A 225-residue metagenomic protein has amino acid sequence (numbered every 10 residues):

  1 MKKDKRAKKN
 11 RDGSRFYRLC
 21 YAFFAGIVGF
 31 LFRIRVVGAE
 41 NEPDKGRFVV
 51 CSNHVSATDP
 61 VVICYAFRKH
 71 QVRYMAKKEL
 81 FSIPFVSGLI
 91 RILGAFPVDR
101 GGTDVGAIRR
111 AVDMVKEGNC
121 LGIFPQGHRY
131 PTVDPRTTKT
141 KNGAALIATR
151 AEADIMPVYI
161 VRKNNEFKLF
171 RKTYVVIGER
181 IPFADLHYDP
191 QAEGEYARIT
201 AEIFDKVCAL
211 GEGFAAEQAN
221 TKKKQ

Functional and structural regions predicted by a protein language model:
K2-D12, I108-Q225: Non-catalytic C-terminal accessory region of glycerolipid acyltransferases and related lyso-lipid remodeling enzymes
K2-G38, D44, P84-L93: A transmembrane-helix-recognition feature enriched in membrane-embedded lipid enzymes and envelope glyco-/phospholipid
R15, L19, T103, E195 (+1 more regions): Soluble or luminal CAZymes and related metallo-dependent hydrolases
C20, I83, A107-I108, K141: Generic non-transmembrane alpha-helix signal with a bias for helix starts/N-cap capping motifs
F24, I92-V98, G127-P131: Short, basic, glycine/proline-bearing loop/turn elements
I27-G29, F67, I90, M114 (+1 more regions): A generic structural signal for well-ordered alpha-helical segments
G29-V37, G102-V105, V158-Y159: Short gly/ser/thr-rich secondary-structure transition/capping motifs
E42-G102, R110: Catalytic core of membrane glycerolipid acyltransferases/transacylases, capturing the structured, soluble-facing
